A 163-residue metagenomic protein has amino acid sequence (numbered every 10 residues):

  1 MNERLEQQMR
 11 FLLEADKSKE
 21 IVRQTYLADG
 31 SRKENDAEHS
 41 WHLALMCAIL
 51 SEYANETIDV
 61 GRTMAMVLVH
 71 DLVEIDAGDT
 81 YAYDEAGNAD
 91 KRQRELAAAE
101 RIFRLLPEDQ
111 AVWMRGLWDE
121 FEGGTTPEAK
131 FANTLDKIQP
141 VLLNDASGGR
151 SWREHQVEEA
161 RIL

Functional and structural regions predicted by a protein language model:
M1-L163: Alpha-helical, largely C-terminal catalytic domains that coordinate divalent metal ions via clustered Asp/Glu/His
